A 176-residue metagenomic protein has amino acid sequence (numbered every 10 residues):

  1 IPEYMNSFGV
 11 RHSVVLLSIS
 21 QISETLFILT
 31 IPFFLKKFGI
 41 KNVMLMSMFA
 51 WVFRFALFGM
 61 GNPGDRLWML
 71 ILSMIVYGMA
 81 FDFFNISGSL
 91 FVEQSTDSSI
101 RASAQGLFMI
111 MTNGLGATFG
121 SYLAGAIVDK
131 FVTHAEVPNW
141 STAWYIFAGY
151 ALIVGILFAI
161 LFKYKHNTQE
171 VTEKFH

Functional and structural regions predicted by a protein language model:
I1-V14: Short amphipathic helix-loop junctions that connect adjacent transmembrane helices in Major Facilitator Superfamily/SLC
R11, T96-M109: Loop-to-transmembrane helix entry/capping segments in MFS-fold secondary transporters and related SLC/MFSD carriers
L26-I40, V128-D129: Helix-to-loop junctions at the C-terminal end of transmembrane segments in multipass secondary transporters
A50-P63: C-terminal ends and interior cores of transmembrane alpha-helices in multi-pass membrane transporters/permeases
W68-F83: Hydrophobic core of transmembrane alpha-helices in multi-pass small-molecule transporters, especially MFS/SLC-type
F83-D97: Intracellular juxtamembrane helix-capping segments at the cytosolic ends of symmetry-related transmembrane helices
A126-A151: A membrane-interface helix-boundary motif in multi-pass transporters
Y145-H176: Multi-pass alpha-helical transporter architecture, strongest for 12-TM Major Facilitator/SLC carriers used
